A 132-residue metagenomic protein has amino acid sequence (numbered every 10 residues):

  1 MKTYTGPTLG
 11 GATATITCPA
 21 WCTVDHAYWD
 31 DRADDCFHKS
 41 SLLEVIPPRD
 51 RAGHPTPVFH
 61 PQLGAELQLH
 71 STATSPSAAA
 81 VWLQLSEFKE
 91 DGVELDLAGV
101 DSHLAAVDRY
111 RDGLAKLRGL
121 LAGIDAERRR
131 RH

Functional and structural regions predicted by a protein language model:
M1-G99, A106-H132: Positively charged, low-complexity terminal tracts and the immediately adjacent first secondary-structure elements
